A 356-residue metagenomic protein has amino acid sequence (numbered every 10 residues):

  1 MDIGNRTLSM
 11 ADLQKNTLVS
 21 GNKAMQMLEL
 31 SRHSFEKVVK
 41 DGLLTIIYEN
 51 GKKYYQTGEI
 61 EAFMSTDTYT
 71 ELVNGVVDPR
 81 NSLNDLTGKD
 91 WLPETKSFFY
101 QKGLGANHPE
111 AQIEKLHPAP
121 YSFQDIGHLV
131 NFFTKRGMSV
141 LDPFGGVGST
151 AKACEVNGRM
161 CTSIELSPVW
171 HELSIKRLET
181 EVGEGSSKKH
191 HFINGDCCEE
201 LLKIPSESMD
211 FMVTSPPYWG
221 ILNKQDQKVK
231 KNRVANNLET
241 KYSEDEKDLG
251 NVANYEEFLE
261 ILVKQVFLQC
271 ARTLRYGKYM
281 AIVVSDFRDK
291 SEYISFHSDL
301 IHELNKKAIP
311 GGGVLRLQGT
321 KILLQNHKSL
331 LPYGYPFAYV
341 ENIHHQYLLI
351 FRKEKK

Functional and structural regions predicted by a protein language model:
D2-K356: Class I S-adenosyl-L-methionine-dependent methyltransferase catalytic core
